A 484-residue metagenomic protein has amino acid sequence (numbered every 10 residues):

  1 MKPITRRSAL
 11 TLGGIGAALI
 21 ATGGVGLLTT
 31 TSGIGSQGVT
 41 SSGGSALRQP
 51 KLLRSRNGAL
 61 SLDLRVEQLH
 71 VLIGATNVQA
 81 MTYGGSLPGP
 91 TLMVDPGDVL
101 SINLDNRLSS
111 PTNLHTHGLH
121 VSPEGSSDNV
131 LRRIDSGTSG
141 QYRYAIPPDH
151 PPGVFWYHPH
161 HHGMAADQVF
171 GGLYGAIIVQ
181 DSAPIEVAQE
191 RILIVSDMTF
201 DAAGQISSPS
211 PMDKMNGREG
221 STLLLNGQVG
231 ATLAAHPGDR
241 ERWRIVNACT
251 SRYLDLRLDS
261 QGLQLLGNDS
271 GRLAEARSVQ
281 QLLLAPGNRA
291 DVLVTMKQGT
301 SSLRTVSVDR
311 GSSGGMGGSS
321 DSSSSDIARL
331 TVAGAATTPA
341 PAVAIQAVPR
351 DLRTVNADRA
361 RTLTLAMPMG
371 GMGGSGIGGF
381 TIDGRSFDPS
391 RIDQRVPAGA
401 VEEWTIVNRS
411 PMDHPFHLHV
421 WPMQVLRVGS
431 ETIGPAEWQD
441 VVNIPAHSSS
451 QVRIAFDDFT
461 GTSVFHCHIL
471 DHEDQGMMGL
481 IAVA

Functional and structural regions predicted by a protein language model:
K2-Q141, I185-A188, S210-R242, G271 (+4 more regions): N-terminal, post-signal-peptide metal-ligating segments of extracellular/periplasmic oxidoreductases, dominated by
L64, I102, P159, L193 (+6 more regions): Divalent metal-coordination and catalytic microenvironments
A75, S110-H117, R252-L258, H414-L418: Short, hydrophobic/aromatic beta-strand segments
S109, L119-V121, N129-E186, Q280-L330 (+2 more regions): Extracellular/periplasmic metallocenter environments
P123-G125, R133-D135, S207-D351: Histidine- and aromatic-rich segments of cupredoxin/plastocyanin-like copper-binding domains
Q180-I194, A202, G334-V355: Low-complexity, Pro/Ser/Thr- and charge-rich linker/hinge segments at domain boundaries
S260-D269, R409-E437, L470-E473, A482-A484: Active/binding-pocket-proximal capping segment
M367-G370, P389-Q424, A446-F459: C-terminal substrate/ligand-recognition segments
